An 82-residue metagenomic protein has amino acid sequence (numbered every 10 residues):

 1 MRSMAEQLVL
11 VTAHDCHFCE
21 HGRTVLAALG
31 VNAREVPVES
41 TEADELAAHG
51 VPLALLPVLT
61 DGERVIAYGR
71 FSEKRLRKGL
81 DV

Functional and structural regions predicted by a protein language model:
M1-N32: Local sequence-structure signature of Cys/Sec-based thiol-disulfide redox active-site neighborhoods
E6, E45, K78-V82: Short, charged, intrinsically disordered terminal tails
V11, V38, Y68: Small/polar loops that bind or transfer phosphate-bearing groups
A33-E35, V65: Conserved beta-strand scaffold positions in the cores of enzyme catalytic domains, especially in NTP/NDP-utilizing
V36-A54: Thioredoxin-like thiol-disulfide oxidoreductase module
T60-V82: Non-catalytic, surface beta->alpha helical segment in thiol-disulfide oxidoreductase systems
